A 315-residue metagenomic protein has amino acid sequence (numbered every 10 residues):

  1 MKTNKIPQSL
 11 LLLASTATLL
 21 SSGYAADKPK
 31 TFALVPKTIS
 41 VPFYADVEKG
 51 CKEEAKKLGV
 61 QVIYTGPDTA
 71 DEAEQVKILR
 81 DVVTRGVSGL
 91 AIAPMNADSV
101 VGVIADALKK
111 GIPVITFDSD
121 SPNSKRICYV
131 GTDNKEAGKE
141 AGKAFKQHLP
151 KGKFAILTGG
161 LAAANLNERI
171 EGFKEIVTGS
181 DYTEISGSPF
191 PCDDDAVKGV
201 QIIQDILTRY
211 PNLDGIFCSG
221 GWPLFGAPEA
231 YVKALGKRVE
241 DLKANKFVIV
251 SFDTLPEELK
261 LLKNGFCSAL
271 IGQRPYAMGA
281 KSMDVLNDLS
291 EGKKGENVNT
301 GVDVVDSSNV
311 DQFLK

Functional and structural regions predicted by a protein language model:
K2-K5, Y24-K315: A residue-level marker of the well-folded mature domains of exported/periplasmic proteins
L11-T18: Bacterial N-terminal signal peptides
L20-S22: N-terminal signal peptide c-region/cleavage motif recognized by signal peptidases
